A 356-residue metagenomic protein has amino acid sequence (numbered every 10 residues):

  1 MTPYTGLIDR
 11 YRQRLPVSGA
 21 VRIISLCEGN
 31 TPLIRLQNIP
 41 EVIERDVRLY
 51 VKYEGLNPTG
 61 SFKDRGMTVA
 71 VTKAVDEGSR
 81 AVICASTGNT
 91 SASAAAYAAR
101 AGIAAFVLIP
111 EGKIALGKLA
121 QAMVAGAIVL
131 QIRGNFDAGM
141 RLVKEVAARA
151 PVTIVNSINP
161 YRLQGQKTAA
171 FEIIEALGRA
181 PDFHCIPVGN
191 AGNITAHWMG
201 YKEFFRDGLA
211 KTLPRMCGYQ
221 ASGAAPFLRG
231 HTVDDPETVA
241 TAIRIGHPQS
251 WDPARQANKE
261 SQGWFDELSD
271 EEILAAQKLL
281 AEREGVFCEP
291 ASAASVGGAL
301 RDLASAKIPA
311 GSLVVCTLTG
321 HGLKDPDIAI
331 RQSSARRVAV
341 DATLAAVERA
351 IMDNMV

Functional and structural regions predicted by a protein language model:
M1-V356: PLP-dependent amino-acid enzyme catalytic core
